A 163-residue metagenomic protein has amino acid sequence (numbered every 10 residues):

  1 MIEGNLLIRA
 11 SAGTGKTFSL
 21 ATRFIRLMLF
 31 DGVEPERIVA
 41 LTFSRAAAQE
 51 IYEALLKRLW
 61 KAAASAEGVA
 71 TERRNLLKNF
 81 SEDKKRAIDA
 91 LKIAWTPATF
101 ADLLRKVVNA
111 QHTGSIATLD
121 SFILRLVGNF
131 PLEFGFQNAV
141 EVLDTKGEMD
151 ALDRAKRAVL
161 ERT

Functional and structural regions predicted by a protein language model:
M1-G135: P-loop NTPase Walker
A46-A47, D144-G147: Acidic, metal-coordinating catalytic cores used for nucleic-acid/nucleotide bond scission and strand-transfer chemistry
Q111-T113, M149-D150, R157: Short linear X-Pro dipeptides
S121, D150-A151: Amphipathic alpha-helical interaction segments
Q137-V142: Short coil/turn segments at secondary-structure boundaries
R154-T163: Accessory nucleic-acid engagement/destabilization modules that flank
